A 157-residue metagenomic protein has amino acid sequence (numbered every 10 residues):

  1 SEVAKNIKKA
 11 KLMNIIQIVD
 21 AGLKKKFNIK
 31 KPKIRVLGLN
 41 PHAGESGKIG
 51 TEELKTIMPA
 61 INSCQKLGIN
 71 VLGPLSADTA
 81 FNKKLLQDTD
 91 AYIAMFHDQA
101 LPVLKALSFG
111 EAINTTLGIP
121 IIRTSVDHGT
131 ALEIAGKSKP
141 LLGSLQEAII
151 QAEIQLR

Functional and structural regions predicted by a protein language model:
S1-R157: Anion-binding alpha/beta catalytic cores of soluble intermediary-metabolism enzymes, centered on
